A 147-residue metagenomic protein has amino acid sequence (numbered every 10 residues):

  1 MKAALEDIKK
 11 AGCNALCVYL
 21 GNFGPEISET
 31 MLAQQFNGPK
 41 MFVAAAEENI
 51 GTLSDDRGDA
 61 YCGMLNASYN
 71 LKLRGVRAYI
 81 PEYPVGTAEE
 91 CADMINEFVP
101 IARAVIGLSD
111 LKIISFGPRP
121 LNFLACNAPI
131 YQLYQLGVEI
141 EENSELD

Functional and structural regions predicted by a protein language model:
M1-D147: An N-terminal assembly and electron-transfer interface module characteristic of large anaerobic redox and radical
